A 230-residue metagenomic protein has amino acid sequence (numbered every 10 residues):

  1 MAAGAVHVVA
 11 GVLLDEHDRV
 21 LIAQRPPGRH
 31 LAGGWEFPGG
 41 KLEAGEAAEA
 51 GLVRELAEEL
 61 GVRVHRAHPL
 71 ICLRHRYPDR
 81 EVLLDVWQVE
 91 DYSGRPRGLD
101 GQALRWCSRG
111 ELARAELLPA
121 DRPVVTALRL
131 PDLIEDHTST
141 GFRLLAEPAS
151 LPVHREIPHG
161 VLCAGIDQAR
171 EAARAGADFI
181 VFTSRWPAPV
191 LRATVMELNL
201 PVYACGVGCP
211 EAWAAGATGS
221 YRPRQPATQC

Functional and structural regions predicted by a protein language model:
M1-V20: Conserved N-terminal beta-strand and adjoining loop/helix that marks the start of the Nudix/MutT-like hydrolase domain
R19-E58: Conserved Nudix-box catalytic region and its N-terminal flanking loop in Nudix hydrolases and closely related
G34, D91-T140: Nudix hydrolase/Nudix homology domain
V62-C72, W87: A short coil-to-beta-strand element that immediately follows conserved catalytic motifs
L73-P96, D121: Active-site-adjacent beta-strand/loop module that shapes the phosphate/pyrophosphate-binding cleft
P131-E135, P152-A164, T194-G206: Short beta-strand/loop segments at the ligand-binding rim of alpha/beta enzyme cores
P148-L151, F179-V190, V207-C230: Glycine-rich phosphate-binding active-site loops on the catalytic face of alpha/beta enzymes
A164-G176, E197-S220: Catalytic cores of alpha/beta
